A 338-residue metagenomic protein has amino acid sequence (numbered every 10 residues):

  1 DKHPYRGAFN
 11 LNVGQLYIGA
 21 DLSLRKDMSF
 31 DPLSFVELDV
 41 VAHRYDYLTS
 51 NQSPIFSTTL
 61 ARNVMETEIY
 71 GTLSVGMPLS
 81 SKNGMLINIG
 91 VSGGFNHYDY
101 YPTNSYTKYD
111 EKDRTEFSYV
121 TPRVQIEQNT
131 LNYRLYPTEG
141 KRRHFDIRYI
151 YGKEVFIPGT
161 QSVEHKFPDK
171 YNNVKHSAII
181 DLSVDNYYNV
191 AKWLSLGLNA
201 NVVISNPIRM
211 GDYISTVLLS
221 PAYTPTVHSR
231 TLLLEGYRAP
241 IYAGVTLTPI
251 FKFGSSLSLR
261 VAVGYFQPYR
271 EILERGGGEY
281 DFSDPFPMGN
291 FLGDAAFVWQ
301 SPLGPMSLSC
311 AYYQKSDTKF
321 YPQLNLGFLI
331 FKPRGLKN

Functional and structural regions predicted by a protein language model:
D1-L135, P221-Y223, L232-A243, F251-F253 (+4 more regions): Gram-negative/organellar outer-membrane beta-barrel architecture
V13-Q15, A191, W299-L303: A generic beta-sheet turn/junction motif
L24-K26, P158-E164, S215, G278-Y280 (+1 more regions): Charged/polar, low-hydrophobicity segments characteristic of intrinsically disordered regions and flexible loops
P78-G84, L198-N206, L219, G278-D284: Short, mixed-charge, low-aromatic patches
K112-T115, Y119-S255, L259-V261, E271: C-terminal outer-membrane beta-barrel translocator/porin domains of Gram-negative envelope proteins and their
I179, L303-P305: Coil-to-beta-strand transition motifs
T246-T248, F282-D284, N290-F297: Short glycine-rich, acidic/polar surface loops and turns
Y269-Y280, I330-K332: C-terminal beta-signal and adjacent terminal beta-strands/loops of Gram-negative outer-membrane beta-barrel proteins
